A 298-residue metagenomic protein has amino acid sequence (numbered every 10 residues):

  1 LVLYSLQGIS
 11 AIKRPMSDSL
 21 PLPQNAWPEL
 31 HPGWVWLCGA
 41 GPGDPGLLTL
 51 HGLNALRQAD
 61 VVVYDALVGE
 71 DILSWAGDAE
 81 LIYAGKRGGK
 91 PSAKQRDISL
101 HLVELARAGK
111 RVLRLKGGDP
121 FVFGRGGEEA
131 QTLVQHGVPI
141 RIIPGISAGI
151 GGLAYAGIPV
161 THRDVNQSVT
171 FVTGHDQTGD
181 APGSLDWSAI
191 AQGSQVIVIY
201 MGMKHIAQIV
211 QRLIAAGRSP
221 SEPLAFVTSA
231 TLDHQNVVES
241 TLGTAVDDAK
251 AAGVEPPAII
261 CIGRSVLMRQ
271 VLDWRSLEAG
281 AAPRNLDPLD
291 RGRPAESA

Functional and structural regions predicted by a protein language model:
L3-S5, R14-P45, L50-I146, G151 (+1 more regions): Class I S-adenosyl-L-methionine
S17-Q24, P32-V35, R107-V112, S168 (+1 more regions): A contiguous loop/helix-start segment that scaffolds small-molecule binding in enzyme catalytic cores
G39-A40, L48, A59, Y64 (+7 more regions): Short, functionally important structural connectors and interaction interfaces within domains
W75, Y155-A156, R212: Residue-level signal for well-ordered alpha-helical positions
E80-K86, G137-R141, V160-T170, G217-F226: Short hydrophobic/aromatic-enriched beta-strand-loop microsegments
D119-G193, N236-E239: Class I SAM-dependent methyltransferase SAM-binding "motif I" and its flanking Rossmann-like core
